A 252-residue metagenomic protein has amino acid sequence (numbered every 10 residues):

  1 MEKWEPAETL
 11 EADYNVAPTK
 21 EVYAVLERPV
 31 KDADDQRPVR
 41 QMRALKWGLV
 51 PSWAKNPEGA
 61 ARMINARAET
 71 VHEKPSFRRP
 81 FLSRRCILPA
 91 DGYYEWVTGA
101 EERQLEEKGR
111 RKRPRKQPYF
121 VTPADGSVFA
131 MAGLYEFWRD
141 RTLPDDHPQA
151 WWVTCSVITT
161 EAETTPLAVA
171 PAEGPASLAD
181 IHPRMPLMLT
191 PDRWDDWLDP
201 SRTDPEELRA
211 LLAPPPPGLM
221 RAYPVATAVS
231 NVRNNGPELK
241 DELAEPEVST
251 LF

Functional and structural regions predicted by a protein language model:
M1-F252: Short linear sequence motif anchored by a di-proline
